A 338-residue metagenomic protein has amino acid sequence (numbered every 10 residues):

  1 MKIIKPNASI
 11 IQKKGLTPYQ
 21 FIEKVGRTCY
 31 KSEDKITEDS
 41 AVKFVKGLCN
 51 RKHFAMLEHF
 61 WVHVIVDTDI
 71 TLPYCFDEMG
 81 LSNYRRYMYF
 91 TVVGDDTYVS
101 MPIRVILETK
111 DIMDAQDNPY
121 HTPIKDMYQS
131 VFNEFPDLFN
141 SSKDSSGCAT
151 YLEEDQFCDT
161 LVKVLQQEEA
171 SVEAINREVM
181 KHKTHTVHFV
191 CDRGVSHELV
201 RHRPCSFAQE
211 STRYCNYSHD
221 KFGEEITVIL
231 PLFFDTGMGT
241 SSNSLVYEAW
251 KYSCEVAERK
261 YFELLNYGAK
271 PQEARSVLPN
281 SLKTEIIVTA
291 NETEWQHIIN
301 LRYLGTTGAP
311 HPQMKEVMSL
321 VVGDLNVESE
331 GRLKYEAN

Functional and structural regions predicted by a protein language model:
M1-N338: Family-specific signature for flavin-dependent thymidylate synthase
